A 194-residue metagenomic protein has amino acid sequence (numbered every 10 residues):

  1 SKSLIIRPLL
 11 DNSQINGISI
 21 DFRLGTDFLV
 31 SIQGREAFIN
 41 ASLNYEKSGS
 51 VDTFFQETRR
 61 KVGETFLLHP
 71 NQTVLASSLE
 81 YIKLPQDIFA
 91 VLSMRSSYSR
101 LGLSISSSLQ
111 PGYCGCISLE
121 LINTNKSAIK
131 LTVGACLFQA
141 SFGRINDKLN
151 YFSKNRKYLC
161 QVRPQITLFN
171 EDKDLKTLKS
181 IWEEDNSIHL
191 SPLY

Functional and structural regions predicted by a protein language model:
S1-Y194: DUTPase catalytic domain/fold
